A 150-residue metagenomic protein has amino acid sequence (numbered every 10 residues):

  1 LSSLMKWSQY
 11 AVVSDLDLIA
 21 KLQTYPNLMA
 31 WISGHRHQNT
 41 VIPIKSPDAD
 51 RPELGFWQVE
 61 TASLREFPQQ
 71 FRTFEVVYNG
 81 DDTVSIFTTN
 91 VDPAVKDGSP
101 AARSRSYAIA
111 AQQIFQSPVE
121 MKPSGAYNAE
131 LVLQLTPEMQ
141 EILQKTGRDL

Functional and structural regions predicted by a protein language model:
L1-M29: Active-site-proximal segments of metal-dependent phosphoesterases and phosphodiesterases across multiple
V13, P26-N39, Q58-A62: Active-site neighborhood of phospho(di)ester-bond hydrolases with catalytic His/Asp-centered motifs
N39-L150: Metal-dependent phosphoesterase/phosphodiesterase active-site architecture
